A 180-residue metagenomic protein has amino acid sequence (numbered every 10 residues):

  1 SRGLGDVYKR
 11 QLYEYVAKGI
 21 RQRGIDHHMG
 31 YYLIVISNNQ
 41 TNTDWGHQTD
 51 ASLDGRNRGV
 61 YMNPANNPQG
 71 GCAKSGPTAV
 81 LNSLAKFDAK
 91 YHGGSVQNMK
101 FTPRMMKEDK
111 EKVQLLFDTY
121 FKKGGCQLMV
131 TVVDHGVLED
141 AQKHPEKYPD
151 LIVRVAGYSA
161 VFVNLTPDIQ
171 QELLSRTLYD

Functional and structural regions predicted by a protein language model:
S1-Y8: Short, small-residue-biased leader/transition segments that mark boundaries at the very start of proteins
K9-P167, E172-L174: Catalytic alpha/beta core of large soluble enzyme barrels
